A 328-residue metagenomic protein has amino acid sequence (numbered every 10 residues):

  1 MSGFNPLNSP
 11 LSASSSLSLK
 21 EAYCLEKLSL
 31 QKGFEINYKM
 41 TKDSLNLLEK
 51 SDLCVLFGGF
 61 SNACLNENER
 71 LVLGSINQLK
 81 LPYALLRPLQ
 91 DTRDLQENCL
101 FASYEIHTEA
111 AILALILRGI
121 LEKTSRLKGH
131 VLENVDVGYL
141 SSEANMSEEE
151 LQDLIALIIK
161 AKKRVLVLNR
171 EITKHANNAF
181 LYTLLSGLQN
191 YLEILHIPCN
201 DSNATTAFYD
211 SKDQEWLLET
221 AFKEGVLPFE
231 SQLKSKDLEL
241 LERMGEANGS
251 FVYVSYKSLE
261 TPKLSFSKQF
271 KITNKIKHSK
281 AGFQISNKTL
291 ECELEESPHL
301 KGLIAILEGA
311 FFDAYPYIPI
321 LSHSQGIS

Functional and structural regions predicted by a protein language model:
M1-L95, Y182-Y191, L195-S328: A cross-kingdom feature strongest in bacterial/archaeal respiratory oxidoreductases
F4, N77-L85, D94-A161: Long, well-ordered, tryptophan-enriched scaffold segments
D52, C99, R164: Conserved acidic residues
A63-N66, A110, K174-H175: Loop/helix-junction capping segments adjacent to catalytic residues or to phosphate/diphosphate-binding pockets
N169-R170: Extended, domain-scale alpha-helical bundle/helix-rich regions
H175-Y182: Glycine- and acidic-residue-enriched helix-capping/strand-helix junction motifs
